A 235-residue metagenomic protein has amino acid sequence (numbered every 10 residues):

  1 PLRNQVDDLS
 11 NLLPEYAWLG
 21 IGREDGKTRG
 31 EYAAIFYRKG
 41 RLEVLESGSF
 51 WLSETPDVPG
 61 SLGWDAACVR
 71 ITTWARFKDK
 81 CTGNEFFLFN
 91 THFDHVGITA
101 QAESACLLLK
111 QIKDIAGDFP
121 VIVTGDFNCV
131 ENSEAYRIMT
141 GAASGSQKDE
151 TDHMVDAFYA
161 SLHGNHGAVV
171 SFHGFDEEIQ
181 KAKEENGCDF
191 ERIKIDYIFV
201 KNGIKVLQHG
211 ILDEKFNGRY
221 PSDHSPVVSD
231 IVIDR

Functional and structural regions predicted by a protein language model:
P1-F89: Structured beta-strand-rich core segments of catalytic domains in phosphoester-bond hydrolases
L2, H95, C129: Short, glycine/acidic-enriched loop or turn micro-motifs at the edges of active sites
L2, R29, C68, I98-A102 (+2 more regions): Solvent-exposed, acidic/flexible segments
Q5, L9, Q101-S104, L108 (+1 more regions): Stable alpha-helical elements in mature extracytoplasmic
W18, L88, V121-V123, M154: Hydrophobic/aromatic residues located in beta-strands of well-ordered beta-sheets within soluble catalytic
R41, T99, K110-V121, C129-R235: Metal-dependent phosphoester-hydrolase catalytic domains
S49-D57, F93-D94, S161-H163, I211-F216: Short, solvent-exposed aromatic-acidic interface loops
T91-F93, D126-F127, S225: Active-site metal-binding loops of divalent metal-dependent hydrolases
